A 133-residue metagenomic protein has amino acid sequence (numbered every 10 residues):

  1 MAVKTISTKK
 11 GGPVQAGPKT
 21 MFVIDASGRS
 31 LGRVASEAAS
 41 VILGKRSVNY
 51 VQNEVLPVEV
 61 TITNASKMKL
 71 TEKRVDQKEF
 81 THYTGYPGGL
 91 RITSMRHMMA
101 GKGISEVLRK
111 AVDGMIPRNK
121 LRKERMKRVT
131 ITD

Functional and structural regions predicted by a protein language model:
A2-E106, K110, P117-K120, T130-D133: Ribosome large-subunit tunnel/peptidyl-transferase-proximal elements
K123: Basic, nucleic-acid-interacting segments
K127: C-terminal binding/interaction regions
